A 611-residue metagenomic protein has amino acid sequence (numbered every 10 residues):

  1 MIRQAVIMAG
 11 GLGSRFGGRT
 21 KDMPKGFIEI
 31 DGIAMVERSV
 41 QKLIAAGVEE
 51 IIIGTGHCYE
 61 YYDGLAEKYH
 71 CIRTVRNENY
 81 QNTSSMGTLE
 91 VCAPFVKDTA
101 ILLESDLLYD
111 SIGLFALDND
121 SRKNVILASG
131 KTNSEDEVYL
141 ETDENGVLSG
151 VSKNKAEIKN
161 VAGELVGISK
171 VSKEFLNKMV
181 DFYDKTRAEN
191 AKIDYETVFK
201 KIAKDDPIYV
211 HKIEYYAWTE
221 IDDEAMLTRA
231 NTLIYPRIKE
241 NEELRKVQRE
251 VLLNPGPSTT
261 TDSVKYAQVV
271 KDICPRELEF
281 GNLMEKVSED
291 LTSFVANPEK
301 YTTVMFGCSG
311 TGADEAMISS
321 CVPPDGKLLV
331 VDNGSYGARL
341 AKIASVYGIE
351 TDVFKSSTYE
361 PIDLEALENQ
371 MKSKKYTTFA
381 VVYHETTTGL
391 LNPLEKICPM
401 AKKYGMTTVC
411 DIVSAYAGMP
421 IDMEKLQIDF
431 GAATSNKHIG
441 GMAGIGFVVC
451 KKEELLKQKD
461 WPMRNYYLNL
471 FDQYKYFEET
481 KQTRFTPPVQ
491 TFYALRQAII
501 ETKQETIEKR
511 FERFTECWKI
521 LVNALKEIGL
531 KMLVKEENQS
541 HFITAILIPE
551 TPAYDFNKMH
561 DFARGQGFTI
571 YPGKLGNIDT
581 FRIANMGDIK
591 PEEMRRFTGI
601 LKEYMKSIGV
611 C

Functional and structural regions predicted by a protein language model:
M1-I7, R15, I33-A100: Conserved N-terminal catalytic core of the sugar/cofactor nucleotidyltransferase
I2-A5, E164-L244: Conserved alpha/beta core of the MobA/IspD/sugar-nucleotide pyrophosphorylase nucleotidyltransferase superfamily
D110-A188: Conserved core of the sugar-phosphate nucleotidyltransferase
T259-T260, N436-N523: Active-site C-terminal subdomain of aminotransferase-like
A267-A316, S320, S335, R339-I343: Conserved N-terminal alpha-helix of the aminotransferase class I/II PLP-enzyme fold
P361-A415, F430: Active-site phosphate-binding strand-loop segment of PLP-dependent enzymes
K531-F562: Conserved PLP-binding catalytic core of the aspartate aminotransferase-like
D579-C611: PLP-dependent enzyme catalytic core of the Aspartate aminotransferase-like
